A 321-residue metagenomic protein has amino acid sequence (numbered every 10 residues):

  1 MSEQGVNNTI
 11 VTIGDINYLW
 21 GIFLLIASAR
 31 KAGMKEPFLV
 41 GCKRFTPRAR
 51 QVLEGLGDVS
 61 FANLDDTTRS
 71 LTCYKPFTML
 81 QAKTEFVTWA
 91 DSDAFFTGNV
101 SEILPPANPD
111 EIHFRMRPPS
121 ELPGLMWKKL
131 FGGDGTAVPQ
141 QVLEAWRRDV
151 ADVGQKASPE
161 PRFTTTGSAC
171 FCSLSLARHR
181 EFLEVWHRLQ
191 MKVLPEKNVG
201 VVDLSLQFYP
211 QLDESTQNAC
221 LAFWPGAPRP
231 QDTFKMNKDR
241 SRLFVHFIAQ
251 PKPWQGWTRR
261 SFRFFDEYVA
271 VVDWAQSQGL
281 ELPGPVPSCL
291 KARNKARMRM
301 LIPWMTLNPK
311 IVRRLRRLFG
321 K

Functional and structural regions predicted by a protein language model:
M1-K321: Glycosyltransferase catalytic domains, chiefly GT-A lineage
